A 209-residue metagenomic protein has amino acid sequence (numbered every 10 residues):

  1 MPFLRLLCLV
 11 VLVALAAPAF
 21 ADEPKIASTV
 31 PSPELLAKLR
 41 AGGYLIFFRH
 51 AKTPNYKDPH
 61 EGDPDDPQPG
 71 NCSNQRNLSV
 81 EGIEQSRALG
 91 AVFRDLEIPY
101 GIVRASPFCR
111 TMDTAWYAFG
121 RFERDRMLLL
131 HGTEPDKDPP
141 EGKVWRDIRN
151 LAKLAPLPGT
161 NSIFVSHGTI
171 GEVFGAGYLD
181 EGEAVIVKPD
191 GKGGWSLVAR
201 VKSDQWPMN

Functional and structural regions predicted by a protein language model:
M1-C8: Bacterial N-terminal signal peptides that target proteins for export
C8-L9, A19: Cleavable N-terminal signal peptides
D22-R126, H131-D136, G142, G177-S196 (+1 more regions): Active-site-proximal alpha-helix that buttresses catalytic centers in soluble enzyme cores
G43-L45, T160-S166: Generic beta-sheet signal
V144-P156: A short, acidic, amphipathic alpha-helical segment used as a generic capping/interface helix at domain edges
L154-G159, D190-G193: A short, structured loop/turn motif at beta-sheet edges
